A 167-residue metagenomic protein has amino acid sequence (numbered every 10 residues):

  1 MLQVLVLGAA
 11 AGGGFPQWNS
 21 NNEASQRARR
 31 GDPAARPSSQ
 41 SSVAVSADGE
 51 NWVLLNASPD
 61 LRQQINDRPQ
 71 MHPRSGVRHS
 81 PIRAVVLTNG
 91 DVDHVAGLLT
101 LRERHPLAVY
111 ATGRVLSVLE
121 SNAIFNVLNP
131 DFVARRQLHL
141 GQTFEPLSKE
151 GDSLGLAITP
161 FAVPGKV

Functional and structural regions predicted by a protein language model:
M1-V167: Binuclear metal-dependent hydrolase catalytic cores
